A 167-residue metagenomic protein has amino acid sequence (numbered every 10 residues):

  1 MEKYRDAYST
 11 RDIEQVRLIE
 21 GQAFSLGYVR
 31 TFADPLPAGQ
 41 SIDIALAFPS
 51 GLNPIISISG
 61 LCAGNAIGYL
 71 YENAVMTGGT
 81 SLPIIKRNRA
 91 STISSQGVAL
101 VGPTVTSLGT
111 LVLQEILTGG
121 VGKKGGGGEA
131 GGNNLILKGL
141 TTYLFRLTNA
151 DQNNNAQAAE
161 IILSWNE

Functional and structural regions predicted by a protein language model:
M1-A7, R17-E167: Beta-strand-centric surfaces of beta-sandwich/beta-rich domains
